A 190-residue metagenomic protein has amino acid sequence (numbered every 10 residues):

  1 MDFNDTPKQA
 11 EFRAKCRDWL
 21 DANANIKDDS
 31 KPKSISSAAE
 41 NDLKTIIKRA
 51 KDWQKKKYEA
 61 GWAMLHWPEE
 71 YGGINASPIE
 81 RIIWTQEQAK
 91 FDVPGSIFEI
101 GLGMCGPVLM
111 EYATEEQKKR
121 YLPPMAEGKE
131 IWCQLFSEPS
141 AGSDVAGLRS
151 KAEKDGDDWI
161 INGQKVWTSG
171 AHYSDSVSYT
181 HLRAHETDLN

Functional and structural regions predicted by a protein language model:
M1-E99, E116-E127, I131, S140: Amphipathic, small/basic residue-rich leader segments at the start of a protein or domain
G103-Y112: Helix-loop "lid/cap" segments that line or gate small-molecule binding pockets
S140-L148: Active-site-adjacent elements of ketosynthase-type condensing enzymes
S150-E153: A structural signal for short hydrophobic beta-strand segments in well-ordered beta-sheet cores
N162-R183: A short core secondary-structure module
A184-N190: A short, hydrophobic C-terminal helix/tail in secreted or cell-surface proteins
